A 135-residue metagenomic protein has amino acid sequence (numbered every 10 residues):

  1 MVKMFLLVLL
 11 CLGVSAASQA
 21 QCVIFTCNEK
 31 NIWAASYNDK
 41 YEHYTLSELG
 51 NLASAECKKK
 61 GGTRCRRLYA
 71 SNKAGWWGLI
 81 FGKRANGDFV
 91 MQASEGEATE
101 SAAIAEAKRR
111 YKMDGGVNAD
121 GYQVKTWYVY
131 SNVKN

Functional and structural regions predicted by a protein language model:
M4-A16: Sec-dependent N-terminal signal peptides
Q19-N135: Secreted/extracellular ectodomain signature
